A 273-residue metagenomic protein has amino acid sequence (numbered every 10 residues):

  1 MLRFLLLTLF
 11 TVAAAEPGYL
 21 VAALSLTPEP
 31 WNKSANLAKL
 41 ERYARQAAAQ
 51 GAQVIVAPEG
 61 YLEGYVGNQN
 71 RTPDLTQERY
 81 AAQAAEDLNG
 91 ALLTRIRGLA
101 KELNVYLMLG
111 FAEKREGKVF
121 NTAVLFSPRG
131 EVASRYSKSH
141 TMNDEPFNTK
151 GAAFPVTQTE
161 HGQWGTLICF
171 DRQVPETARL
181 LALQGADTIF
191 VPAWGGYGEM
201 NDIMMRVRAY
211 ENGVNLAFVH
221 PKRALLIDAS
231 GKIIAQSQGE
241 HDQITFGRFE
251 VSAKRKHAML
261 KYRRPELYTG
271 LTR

Functional and structural regions predicted by a protein language model:
M1-L7: Sec-dependent signal peptide recognition, specifically the positively charged N-region followed immediately by
L7-A15: Hydrophobic h-region of N-terminal signal peptides that target proteins for export in Gram-negative bacteria
P17-E29: Short beta-strand segments enriched in small/hydrophobic residues
A22-L24, V56, M108, S134 (+2 more regions): Hydrophobic/aromatic beta-strand patches that form the interior of the parallel beta-sheet core in alpha/beta enzyme
T27-P30, Y61-G64, K114-E116, M142-N143 (+3 more regions): Solvent-exposed loop/turn segments at secondary-structure junctions within structured extracellular/periplasmic domains
K33, R42-P128, R179, G198-Y210: Cys-nucleophile CN-hydrolase/nitrilase-fold catalytic domain and related Cys-dependent amidase chemistry that acts on
A85-Y106, Q163, R172-R248: CN hydrolase (nitrilase-like) catalytic-core segments centered on the catalytic cysteine and neighboring Lys/Glu
G98, K114-Q184, I203, V207 (+4 more regions): Active-site catalytic loop in hydrolytic enzyme cores
